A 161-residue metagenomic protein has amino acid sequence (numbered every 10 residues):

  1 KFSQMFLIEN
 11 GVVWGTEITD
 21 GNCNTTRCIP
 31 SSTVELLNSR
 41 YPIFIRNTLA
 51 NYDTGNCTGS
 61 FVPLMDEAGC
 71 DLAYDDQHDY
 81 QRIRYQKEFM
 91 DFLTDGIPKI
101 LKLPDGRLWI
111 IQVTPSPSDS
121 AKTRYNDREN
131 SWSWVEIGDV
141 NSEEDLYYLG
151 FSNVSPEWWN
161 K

Functional and structural regions predicted by a protein language model:
K1-K161: Extracellular/virion structural assembly segments
